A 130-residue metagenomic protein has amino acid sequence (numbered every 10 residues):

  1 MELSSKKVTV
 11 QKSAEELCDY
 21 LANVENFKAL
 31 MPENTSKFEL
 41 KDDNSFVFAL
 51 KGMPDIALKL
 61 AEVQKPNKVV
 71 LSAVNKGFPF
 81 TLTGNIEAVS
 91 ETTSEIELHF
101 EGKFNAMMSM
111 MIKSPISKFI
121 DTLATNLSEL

Functional and structural regions predicted by a protein language model:
M1-E39, S45: Hydrophobic ligand-binding cavity/cleft-lining segments
E2-K7, S45, D55, K68 (+2 more regions): Intrinsic-disorder/low-complexity, polar/charged segments enriched in Ser/Thr/Lys/Arg/Asp/Glu/Gln
V8, E62-Q64, P79-T83: Soluble, non-transmembrane catalytic domains of enzymes that act on hydrophobic metabolites at membranes
V8, L30, V69, M111-S114 (+2 more regions): Amphipathic alpha-helical hairpins
E16, I56-L58, V70, T81 (+1 more regions): Short acidic, gly/pro-rich beta-turn/loop elements at beta-sheet edges and active-site/ligand-binding grooves
A29, F38-G77: Glycine-rich portal/gate segments that line the openings of hydrophobic small-molecule binding cavities
V74-T125: Beta-strand/loop substructures that line and gate deep hydrophobic ligand-binding cavities in soluble
